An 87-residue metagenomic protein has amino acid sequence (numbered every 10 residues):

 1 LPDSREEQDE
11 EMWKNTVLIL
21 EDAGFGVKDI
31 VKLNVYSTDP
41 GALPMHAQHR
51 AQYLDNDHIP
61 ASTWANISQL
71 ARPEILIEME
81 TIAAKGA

Functional and structural regions predicted by a protein language model:
L1-A87: Short, polar/acidic, helix-capping and beta-turn segments at strand->helix junctions that line the mouths
